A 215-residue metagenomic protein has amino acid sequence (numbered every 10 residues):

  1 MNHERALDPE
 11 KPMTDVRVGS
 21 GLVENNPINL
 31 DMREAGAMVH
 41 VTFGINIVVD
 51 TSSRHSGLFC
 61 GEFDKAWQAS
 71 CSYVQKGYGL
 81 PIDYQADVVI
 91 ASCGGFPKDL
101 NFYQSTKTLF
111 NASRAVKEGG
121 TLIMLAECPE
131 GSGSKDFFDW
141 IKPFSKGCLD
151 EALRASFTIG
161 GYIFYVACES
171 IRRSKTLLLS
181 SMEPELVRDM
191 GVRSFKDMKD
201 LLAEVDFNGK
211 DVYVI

Functional and structural regions predicted by a protein language model:
M1-H3, E10, I47-V49, S92-G94 (+3 more regions): Fold-independent oxyanion-binding glycine-rich loops and adjacent beta-strand/coil segments at enzyme active sites
M1-I82: Conserved, well-structured core segments that form the ligand-binding/active-site neighborhood of functional domains
V16-S20, F63, V89-D99, C148-A152 (+1 more regions): Short, basic, glycine/proline-bearing loop/turn elements
G21-E24, A66-Q68, K98-F102, A155 (+1 more regions): Short, flexible loop segments at the rims of nucleotide/cofactor-binding pockets, characterized by
T42, D87, K210: Conserved acidic residues
R54-S56, D99-N101, G133, V187: Short helix/loop capping segments that flank catalytic or ligand/cofactor-binding pockets
D64, Q68-S132: Active-site segments that bind and position negatively charged phosphate/pyrophosphate groups
S105-T106, F110-I215: C-terminal non-catalytic interaction/assembly regions of soluble proteins
